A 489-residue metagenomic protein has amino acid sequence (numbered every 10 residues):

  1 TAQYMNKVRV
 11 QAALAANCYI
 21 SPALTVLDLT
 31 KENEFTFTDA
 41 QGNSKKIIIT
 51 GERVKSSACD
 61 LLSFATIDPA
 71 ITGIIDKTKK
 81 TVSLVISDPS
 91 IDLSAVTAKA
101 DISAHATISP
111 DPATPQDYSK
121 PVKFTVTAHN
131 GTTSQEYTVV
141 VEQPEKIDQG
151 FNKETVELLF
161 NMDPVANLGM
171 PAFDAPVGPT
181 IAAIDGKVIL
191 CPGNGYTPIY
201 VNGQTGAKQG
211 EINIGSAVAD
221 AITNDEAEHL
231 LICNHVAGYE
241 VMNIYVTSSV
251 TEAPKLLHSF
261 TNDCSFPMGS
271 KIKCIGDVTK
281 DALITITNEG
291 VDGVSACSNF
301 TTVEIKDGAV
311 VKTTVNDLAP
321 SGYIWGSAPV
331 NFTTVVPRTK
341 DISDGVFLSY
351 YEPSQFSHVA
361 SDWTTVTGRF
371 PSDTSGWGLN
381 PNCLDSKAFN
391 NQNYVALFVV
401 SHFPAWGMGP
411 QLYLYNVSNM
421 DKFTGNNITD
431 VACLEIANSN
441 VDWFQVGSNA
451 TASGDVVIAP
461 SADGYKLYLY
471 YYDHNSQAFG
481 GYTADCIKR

Functional and structural regions predicted by a protein language model:
T1-L168, R489: Beta-rich interaction/scaffold domains
D148-G169, A207-A217, T251-C264, D307-G322 (+2 more regions): Beta-propeller fold detector
M162-Y196: Beta-strand-rich domains and repeat architectures in extracellular enzymes and scaffolds, especially beta-propellers
M170-T180, N213-H229, S259-V278, A319-T339 (+2 more regions): Repeated scaffold domains used in trafficking and secretory/extracellular systems, primarily beta-propellers
D185-L190, E228-I232, T279-T285, K340-L348 (+2 more regions): Entry beta-strands of beta-propeller and related beta-repeat scaffolds
G195-V201, A237-V246, D281-E304, Y351-D362 (+2 more regions): Structural motif
G376-W443: Loop/turn-rich, solvent-exposed surfaces of beta-rich toroidal or solenoidal domains
Q445-R489: Blade-level signature of beta-propeller repeat domains, shared across WD40, Kelch, NHL, RCC1 and BNR/Asp-box propellers
